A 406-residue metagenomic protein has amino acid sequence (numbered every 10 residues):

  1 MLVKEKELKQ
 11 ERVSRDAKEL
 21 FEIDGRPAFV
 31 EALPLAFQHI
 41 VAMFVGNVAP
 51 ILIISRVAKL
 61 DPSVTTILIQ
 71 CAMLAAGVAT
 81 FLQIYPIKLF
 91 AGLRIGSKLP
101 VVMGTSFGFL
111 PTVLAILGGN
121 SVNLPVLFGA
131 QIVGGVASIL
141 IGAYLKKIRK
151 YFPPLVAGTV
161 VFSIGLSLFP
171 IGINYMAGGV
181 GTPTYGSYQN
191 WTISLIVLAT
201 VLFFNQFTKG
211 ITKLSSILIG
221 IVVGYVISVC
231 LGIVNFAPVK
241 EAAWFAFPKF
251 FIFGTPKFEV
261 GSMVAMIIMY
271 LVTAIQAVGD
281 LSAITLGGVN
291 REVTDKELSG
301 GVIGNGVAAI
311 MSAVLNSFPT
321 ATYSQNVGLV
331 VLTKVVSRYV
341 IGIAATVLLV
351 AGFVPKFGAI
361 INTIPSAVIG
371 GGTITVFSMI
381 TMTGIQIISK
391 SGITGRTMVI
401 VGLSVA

Functional and structural regions predicted by a protein language model:
M1-L35, A237-F251, A283-V293, G301: Intrinsically disordered, low-complexity non-transmembrane regions of multi-pass membrane transporters
L2-V101, G108-I116, N120: N-terminal signal-anchor module of multipass membrane proteins
E5-E7, P62-I67, Y185, A199-F247 (+2 more regions): Flexible hinge motifs at transmembrane-helix junctions and intramembrane kinks/re-entrant loops in multi-pass membrane
P27-L35, V57-T65, I84-G96, I116-V126 (+7 more regions): Short juxtamembrane and helix-loop transition motifs at transmembrane-helix boundaries in membrane proteins
F29, S55-L74, V78-K98, A265-R338: Membrane-embedded helical hairpins/re-entrant loop segments and their flanking transmembrane helices within multi-pass
F37-V41, P62, I132, V156 (+6 more regions): Hydrophobic alpha-helical transmembrane segments of multi-pass membrane proteins
T66-L68, G92-F107, K150-T159, K213-I219 (+4 more regions): Short, non-helical or kinked segments that cap or interrupt transmembrane helices
I116-N235, A345-A406: Membrane-embedded alpha-helical modules
